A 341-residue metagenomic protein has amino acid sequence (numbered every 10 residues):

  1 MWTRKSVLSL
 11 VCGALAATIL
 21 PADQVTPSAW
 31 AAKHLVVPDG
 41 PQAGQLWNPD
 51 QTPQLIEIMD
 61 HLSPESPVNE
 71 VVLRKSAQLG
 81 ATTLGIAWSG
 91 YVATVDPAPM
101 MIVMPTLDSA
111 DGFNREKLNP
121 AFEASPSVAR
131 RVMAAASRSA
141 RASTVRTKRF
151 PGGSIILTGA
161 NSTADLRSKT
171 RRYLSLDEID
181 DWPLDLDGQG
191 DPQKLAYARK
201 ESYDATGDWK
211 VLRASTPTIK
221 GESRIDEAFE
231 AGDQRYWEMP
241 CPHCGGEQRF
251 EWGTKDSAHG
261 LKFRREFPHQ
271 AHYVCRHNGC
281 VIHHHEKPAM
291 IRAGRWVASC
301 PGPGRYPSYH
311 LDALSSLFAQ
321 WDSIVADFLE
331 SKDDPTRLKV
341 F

Functional and structural regions predicted by a protein language model:
W2-F341: Phosphate/NTP-binding elements of NTP-utilizing enzymes
